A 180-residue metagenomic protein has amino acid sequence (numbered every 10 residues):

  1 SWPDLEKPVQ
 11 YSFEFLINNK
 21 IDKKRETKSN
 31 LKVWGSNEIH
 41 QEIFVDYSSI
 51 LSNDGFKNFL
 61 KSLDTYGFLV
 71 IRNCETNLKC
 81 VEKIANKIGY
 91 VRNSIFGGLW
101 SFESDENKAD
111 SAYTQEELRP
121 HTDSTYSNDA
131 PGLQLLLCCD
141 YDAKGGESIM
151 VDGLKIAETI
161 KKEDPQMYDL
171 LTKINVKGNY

Functional and structural regions predicted by a protein language model:
S1-N30: Hydrophobic, ordered structural segments
K23, T27-Y180: Fe(II)/2-oxoglutarate oxygenase catalytic core
